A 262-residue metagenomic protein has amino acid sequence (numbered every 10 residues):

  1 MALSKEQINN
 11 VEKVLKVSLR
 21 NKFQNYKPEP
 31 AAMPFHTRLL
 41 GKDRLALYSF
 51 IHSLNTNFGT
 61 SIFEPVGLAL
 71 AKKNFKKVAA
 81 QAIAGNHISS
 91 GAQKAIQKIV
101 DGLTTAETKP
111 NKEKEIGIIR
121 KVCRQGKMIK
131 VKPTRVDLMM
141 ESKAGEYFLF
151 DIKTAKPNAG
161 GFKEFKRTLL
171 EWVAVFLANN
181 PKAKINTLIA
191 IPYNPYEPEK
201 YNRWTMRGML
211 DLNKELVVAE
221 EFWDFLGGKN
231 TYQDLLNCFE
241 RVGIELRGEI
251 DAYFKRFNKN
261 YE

Functional and structural regions predicted by a protein language model:
M1-I88, K259-E262: Nuclease-adjacent, charged terminal/linker segments that flank catalytic cores
H52-L54, K121-K127, I152-G160: Surface-exposed cleft-lining segments at the edges of enzyme active sites
A71, V136-M140, G145-K156: Conserved catalytic cores of phosphodiester-cleaving nucleases, focusing on short active-site segments
I83, K153-P157, P192: An acidic- and aromatic-residue-enriched active-site/binding cleft used to recognize and process polar
I83-K143: Active-site metal-binding core of divalent-cation-utilizing nuclease and nuclease-like domains
G91-A92, G161-K163, E197-N202: A short acidic (Asp/Glu
T154-N179: Mg2+/Mn2+-dependent nuclease catalytic core
A183-E262: Domain-level recognition of nuclease-like catalytic cores that cleave nucleotide substrates
